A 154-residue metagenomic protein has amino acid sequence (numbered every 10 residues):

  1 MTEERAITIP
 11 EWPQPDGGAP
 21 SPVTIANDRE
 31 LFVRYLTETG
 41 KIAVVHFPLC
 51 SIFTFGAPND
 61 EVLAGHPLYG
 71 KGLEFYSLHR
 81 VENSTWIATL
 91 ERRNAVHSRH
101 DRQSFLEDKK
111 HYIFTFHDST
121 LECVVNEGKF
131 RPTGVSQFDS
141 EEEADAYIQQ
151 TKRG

Functional and structural regions predicted by a protein language model:
M1-G154: Surface-exposed, interaction-prone regions used to assemble/regulate multi-protein complexes
